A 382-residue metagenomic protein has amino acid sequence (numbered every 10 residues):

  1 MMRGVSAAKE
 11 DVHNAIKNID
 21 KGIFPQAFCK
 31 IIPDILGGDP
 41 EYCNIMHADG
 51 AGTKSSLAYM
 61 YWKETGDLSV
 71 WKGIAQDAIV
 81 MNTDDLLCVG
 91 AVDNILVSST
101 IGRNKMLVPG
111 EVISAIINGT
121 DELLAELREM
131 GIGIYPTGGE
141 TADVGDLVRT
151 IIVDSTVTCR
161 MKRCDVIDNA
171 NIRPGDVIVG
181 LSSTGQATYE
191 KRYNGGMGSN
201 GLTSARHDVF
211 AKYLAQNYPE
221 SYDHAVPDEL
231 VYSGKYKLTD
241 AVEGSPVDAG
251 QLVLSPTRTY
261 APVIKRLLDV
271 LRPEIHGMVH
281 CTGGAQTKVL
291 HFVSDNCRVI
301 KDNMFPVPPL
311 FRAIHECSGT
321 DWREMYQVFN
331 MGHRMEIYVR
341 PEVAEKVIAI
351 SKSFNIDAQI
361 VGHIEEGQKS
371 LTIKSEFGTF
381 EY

Functional and structural regions predicted by a protein language model:
M1-Y382: Helix-biased detector of long, well-ordered alpha-helical tracts
